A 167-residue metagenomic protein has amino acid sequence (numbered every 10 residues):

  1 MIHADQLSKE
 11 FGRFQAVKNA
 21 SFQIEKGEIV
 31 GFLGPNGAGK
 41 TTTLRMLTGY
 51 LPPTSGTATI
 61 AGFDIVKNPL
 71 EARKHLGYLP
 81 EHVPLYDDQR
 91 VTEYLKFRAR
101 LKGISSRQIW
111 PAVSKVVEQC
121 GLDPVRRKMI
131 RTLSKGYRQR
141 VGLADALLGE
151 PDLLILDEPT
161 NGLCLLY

Functional and structural regions predicted by a protein language model:
P35-G39: Walker A (P-loop) phosphate-binding loop of ABC-type ATPase nucleotide-binding domains
G56-K67, A72-H75: Conserved ABC transporter NBD signature motif
K96, R100, R107-V125: Conserved ABC ATPase "signature" region
M129-L133: Conserved ABC ATPase signature
L143: Hydrophobic anchor residue at the start of the ABC signature
L148-D152: A short, proline-enriched helix->beta-strand linker immediately N-terminal to the Walker B motif in ABC-type P-loop
L154-E158: Catalytic Walker B motif of ABC-type/P-loop ATPase nucleotide-binding domains
